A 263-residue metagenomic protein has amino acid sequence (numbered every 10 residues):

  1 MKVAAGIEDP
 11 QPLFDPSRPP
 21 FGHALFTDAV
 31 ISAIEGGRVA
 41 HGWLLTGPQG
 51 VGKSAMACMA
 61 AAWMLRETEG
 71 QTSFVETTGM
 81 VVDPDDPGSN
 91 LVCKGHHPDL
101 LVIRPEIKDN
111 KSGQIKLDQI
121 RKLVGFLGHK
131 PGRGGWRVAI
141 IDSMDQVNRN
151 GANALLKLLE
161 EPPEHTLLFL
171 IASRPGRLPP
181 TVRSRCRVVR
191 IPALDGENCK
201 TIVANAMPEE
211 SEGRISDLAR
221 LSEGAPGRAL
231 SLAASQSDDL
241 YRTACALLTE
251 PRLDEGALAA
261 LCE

Functional and structural regions predicted by a protein language model:
M1-W63, T68-D85, N90-L91, E164-T166 (+1 more regions): Charged, glycine-rich active-site and insertion segments that engage polyanionic ligands
A29-A33, G88-N90, Q114-V138, Q146 (+1 more regions): Conserved alpha-helical scaffold flanking the Walker A/P-loop in AAA+ ATPase domains
T46, V102-I107: A short hydrophobic beta-strand->loop->alpha-helix junction that borders the nucleotide-binding pocket of P-loop NTPases
K108-L117, M144, V188: Flexible beta-alpha connector loops of hexameric P-loop NTPases
G128, N153-L167: Conserved catalytic/switch belt of AAA+ P-loop NTPases
G134-V138, P163-F169: Loop/turn-to-beta-strand initiation segments
S143-V147, P175: Conserved Walker B
N148-N150, P180: Conserved D-loop-proximal element of ABC-family nucleotide-binding domains
